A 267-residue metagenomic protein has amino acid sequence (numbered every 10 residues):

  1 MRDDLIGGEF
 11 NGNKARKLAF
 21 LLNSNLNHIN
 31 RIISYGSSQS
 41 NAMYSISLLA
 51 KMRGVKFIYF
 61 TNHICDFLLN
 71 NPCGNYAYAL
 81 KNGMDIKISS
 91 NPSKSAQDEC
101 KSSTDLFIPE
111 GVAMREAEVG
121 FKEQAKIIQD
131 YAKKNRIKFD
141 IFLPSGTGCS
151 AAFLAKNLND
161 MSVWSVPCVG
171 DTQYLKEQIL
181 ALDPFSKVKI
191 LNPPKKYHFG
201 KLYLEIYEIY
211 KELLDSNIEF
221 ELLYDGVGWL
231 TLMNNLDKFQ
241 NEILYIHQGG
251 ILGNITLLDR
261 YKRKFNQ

Functional and structural regions predicted by a protein language model:
M1-Q267: PLP-dependent amino-acid enzyme catalytic core
